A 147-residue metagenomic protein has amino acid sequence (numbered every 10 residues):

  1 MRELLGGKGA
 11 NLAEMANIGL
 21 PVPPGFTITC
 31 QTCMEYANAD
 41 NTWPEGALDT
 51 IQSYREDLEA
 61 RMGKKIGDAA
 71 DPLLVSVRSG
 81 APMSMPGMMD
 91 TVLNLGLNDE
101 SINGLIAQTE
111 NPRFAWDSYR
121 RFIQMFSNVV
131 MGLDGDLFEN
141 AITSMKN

Functional and structural regions predicted by a protein language model:
M1-N147: N-terminal beta-alpha lobe that positions the nucleotide/phosphoryl donor in ATP/NTP-coupled carboxylate activation
